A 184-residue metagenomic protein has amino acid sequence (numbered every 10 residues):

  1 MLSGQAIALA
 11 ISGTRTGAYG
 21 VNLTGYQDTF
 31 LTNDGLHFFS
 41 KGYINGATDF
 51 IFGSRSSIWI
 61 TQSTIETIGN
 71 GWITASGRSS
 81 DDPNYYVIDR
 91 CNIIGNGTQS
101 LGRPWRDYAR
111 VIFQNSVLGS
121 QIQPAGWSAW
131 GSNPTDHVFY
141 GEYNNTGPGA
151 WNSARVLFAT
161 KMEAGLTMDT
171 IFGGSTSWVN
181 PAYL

Functional and structural regions predicted by a protein language model:
M1-L184: Sequence-level preference for short, compositionally simple segments enriched in small aliphatic or small polar residues
